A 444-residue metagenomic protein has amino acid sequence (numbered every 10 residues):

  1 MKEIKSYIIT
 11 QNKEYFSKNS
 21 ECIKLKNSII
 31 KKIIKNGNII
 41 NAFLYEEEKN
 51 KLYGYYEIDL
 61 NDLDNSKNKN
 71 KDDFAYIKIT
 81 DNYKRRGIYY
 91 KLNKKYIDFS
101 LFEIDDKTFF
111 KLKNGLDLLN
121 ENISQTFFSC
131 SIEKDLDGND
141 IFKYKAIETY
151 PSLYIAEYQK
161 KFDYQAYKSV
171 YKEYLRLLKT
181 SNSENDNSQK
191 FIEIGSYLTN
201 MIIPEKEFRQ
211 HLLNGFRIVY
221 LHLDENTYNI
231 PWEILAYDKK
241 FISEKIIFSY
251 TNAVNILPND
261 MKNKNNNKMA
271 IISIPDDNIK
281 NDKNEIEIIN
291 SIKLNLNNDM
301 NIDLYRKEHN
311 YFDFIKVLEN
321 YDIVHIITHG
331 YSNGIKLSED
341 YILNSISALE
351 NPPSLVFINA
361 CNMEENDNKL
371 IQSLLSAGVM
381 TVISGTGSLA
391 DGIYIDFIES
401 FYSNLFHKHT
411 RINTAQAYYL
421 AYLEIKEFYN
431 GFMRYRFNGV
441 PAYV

Functional and structural regions predicted by a protein language model:
K2-S6, E14-N27, Y53, N61-N120: Contiguous surface segments at macromolecular interaction interfaces
I34-E46: Short coil-to-beta transition motif at edge beta-strands of beta-rich domains
D117-Y220, D224-T227: Non-catalytic, solvent-exposed interaction/assembly segments
L118-S124, I192-Y197, I234, S332 (+1 more regions): Flexible, low-complexity linker/boundary loops enriched in proline and small hydrophobic residues that flank enzymatic
A166-D186, K190, S196, M201-P204 (+4 more regions): A domain-level signal for caspase-like cysteine endopeptidase catalytic cores and their zymogen-processing architecture
S243, Y250, N255, L337-N351 (+1 more regions): Caspase-like cysteine protease fold
H309-F312, E319, G330-M380, F397 (+2 more regions): Cysteine protease catalytic core and zymogen-processing segment of caspase-like enzymes
M380-I393: Short acidic/histidine-rich active-site segments
